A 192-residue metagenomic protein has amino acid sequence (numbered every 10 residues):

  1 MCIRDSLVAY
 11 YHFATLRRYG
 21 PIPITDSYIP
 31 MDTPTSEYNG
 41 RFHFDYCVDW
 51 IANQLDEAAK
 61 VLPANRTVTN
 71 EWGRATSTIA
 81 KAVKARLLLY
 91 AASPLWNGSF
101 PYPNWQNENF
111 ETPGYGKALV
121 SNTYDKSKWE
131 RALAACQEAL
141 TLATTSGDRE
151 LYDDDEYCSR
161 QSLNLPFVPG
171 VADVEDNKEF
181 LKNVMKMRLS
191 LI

Functional and structural regions predicted by a protein language model:
R4-I192: Structured, solvent-exposed acidic/aromatic patches
